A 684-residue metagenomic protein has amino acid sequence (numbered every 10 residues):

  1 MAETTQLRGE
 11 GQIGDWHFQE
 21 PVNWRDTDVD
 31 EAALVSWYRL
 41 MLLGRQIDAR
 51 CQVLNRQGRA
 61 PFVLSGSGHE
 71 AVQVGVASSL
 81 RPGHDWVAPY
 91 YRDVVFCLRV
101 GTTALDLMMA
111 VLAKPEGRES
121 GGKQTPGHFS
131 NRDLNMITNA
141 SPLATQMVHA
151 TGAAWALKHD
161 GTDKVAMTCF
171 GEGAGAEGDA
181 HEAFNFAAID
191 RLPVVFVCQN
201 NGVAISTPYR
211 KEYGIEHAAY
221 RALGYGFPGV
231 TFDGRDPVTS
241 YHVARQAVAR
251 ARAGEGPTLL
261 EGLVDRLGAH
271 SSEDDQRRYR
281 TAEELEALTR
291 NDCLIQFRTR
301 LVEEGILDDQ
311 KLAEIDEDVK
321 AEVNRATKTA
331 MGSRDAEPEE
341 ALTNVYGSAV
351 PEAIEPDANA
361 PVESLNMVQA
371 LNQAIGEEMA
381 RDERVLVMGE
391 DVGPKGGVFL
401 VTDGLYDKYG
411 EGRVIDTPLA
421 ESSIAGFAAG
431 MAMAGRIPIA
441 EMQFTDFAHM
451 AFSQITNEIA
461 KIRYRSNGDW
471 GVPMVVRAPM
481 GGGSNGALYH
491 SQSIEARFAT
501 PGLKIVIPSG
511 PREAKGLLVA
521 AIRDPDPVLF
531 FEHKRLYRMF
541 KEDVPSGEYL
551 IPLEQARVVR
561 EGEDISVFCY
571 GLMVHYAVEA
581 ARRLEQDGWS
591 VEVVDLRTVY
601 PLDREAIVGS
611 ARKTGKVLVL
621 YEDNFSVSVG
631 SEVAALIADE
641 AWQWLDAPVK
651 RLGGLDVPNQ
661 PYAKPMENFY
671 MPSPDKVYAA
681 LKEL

Functional and structural regions predicted by a protein language model:
M1-V72, S78, G262, G268 (+3 more regions): Conserved acidic/glycine
Q46-A49, V53-D190, P208-G214, A219-G226 (+1 more regions): Cofactor-binding active-site loop characterized by glycine-rich and histidine/acidic residues
N55, F62-H69, Y91-R92, F129-M147 (+9 more regions): Active-site nucleophile and cofactor-binding loops and adjacent substrate-binding regions of central metabolic enzymes
R59-V63, W86-P89, T138-A140, G161-E177 (+5 more regions): A short, small-residue-rich loop immediately preceding and capping a beta-strand
G75-V76, L98-T102, S141, G178-E182 (+12 more regions): Short acidic, glycine/serine/threonine-rich loops at helix termini
P82-G83, T103-A110, H181-L192, E212-A219 (+4 more regions): A glycine- and small-aliphatic-rich helix-loop capping segment at beta-alpha/alpha-beta transitions that lines
A113-G117, A188-C198, R413-D416, I459-A478: A glycine-rich helix N-cap at a beta->alpha junction
N135-N324, G332, A499-L620: Glycine-rich ThDP/TPP pyrophosphate-binding loop and its adjacent helix/strand module within ThDP-dependent enzymes
